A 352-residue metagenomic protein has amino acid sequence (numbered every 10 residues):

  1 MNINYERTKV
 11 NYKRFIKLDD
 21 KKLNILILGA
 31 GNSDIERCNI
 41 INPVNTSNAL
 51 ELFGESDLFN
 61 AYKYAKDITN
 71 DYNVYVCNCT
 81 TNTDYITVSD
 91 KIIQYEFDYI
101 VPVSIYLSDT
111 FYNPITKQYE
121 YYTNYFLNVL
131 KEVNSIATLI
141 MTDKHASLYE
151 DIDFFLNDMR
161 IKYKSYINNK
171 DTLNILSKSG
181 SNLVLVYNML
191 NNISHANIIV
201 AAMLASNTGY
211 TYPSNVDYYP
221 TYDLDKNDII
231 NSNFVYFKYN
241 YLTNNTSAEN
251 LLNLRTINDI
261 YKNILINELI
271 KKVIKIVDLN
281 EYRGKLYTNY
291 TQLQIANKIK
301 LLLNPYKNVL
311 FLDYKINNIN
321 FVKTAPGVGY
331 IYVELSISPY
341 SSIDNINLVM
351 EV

Functional and structural regions predicted by a protein language model:
N2-R7, N11-N48, I68-N73, C79-L293 (+2 more regions): A glycine- and small-residue-enriched flexible loop/hinge signal that marks low-structured segments
E51-L52: Short, surface-exposed polybasic-aromatic patches that bind anionic ligands, especially phosphate groups
A61-A65: Intrinsically disordered, low-complexity, charge-biased terminal/linker regions in eukaryotic proteins
I299: Hydrophobic, well-ordered secondary-structure elements that form the walls of internal hydrophobic environments
K315: Conserved short secondary-structure elements within globular domains
N320-V352: C-terminal edge-of-domain segments
